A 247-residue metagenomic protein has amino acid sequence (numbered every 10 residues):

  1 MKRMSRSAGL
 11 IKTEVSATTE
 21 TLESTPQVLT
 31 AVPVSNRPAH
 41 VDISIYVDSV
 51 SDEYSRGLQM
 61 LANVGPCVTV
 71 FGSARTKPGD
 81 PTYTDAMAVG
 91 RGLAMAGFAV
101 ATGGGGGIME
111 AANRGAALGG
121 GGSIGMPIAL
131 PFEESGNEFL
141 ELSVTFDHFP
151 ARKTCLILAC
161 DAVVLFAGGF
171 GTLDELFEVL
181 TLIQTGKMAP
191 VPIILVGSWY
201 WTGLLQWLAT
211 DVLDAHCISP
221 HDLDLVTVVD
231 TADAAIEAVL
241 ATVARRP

Functional and structural regions predicted by a protein language model:
K2-Q27, V32-I128: Glycine-rich beta-alpha loop segments
M60-N63, G92-A94, A116-A117, E134-E138 (+3 more regions): Solvent-exposed alpha-helices and their adjacent loops that cap or buttress functional pockets in soluble metabolic
P66-T69, F98-A99, G121-G125, E141-V144 (+3 more regions): Structural motif
T84-A86, G107-F166: Acidic/glycine-enriched connector segments
N113-G115, G136-E138, E175-E178, L205-L208: Short acidic, glycine/serine/threonine-rich loops at helix termini
A129-E134, T172, Y200-G203: Short gly/pro/ser/thr-enriched loop/turn and capping motifs at secondary-structure boundaries
D147-W199, A241-P247: Active-site/ligand-binding-proximal alpha/beta "capping" segment
L195-P247: C-terminal functional extensions of proteins
